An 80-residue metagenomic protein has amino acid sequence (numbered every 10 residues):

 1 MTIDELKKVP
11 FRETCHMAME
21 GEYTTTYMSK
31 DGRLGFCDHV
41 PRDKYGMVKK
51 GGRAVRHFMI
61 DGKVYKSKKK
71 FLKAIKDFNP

Functional and structural regions predicted by a protein language model:
M1-F11: Amphipathic alpha-helical segments
P10-E13, F78-N79: Short, flexible helical or helix-coil boundary motifs
R12-K70: Acidic, low-complexity, intrinsically disordered interaction modules
S67-N79: A short, charged, amphipathic alpha-helix used as a generic interaction element across diverse proteins
